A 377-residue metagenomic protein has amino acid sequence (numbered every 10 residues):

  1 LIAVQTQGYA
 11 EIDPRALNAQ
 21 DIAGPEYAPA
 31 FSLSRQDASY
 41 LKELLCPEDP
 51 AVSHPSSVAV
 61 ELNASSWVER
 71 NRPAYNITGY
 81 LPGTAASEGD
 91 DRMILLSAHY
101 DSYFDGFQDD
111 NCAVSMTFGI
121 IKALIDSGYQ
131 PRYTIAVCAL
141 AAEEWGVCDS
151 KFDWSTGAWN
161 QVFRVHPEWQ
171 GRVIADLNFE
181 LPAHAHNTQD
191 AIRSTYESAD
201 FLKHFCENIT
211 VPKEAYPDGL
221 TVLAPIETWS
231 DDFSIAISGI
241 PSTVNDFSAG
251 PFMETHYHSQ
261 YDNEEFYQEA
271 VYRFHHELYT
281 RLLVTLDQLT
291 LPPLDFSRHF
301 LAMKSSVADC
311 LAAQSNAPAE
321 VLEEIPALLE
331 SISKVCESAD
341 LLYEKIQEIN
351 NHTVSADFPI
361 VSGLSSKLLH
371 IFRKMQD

Functional and structural regions predicted by a protein language model:
L1, R15-I22, A158-E168, I192-K203 (+1 more regions): Mature extracellular/periplasmic domains of secretome proteins
L1-P29, D109, D218-T221: Extracellular/luminal Protease-associated
L1-V4, P29-L33, N76-Y80, M93-S97 (+4 more regions): Structural recognition of the beta-strand scaffold that forms the well-ordered cores of secreted hydrolase catalytic
A19-Q108, F118-Y129: Soluble metallo-hydrolase cores and metallopeptidase-like ectodomains found primarily in the secretory/periplasmic
E26-F31, A64-W67, Y100-D110, V147-K151 (+4 more regions): Second-shell loop/turn segments in exported
R72, I174, L181-L301, S305-S306 (+2 more regions): Active-site-adjacent substrate-binding region of metalloamidase/peptidase-like peptide-processing proteins
P73-N76, S102-E197: Acidic/histidine-rich catalytic neighborhood of metal-dependent amide-processing enzymes
L294-Q376: Acidic, Ser/Thr-rich low-complexity intrinsically disordered segments
